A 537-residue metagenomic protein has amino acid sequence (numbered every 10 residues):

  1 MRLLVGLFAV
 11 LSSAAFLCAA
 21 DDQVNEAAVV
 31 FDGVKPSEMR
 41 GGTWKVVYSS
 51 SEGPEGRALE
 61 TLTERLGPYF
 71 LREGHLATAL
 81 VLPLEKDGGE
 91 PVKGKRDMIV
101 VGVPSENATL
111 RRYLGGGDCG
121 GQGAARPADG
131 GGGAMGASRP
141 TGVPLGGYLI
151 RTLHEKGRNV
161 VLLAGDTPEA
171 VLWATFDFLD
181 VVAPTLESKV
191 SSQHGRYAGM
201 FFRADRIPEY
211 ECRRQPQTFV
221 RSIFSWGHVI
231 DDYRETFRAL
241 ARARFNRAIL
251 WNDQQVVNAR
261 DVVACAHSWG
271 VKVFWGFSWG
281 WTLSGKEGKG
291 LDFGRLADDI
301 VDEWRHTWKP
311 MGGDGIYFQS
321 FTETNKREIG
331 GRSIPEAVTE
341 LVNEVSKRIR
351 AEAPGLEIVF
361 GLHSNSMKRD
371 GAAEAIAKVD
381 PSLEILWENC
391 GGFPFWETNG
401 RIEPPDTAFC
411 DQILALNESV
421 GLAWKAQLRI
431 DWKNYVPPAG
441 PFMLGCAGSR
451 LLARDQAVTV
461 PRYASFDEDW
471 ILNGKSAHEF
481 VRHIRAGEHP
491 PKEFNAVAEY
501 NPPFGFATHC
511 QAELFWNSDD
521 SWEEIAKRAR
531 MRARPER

Functional and structural regions predicted by a protein language model:
V5-A15: Bacterial N-terminal signal peptides
S13-Q23, G131: Bacterial Sec-dependent signal peptides at the C-terminal "C-region" and cleavage site
A19-G120, G136, P140-R151, R203-E211: Acidic, contiguous N-terminal accessory segments
K45-G56, V161-G165, S222-G227, G331-I334: Second-shell loop/turn segments in exported
P140-D314, R350, P354, K425: Feature activates predominantly on carbohydrate-active enzymes
P140-T141, P184, E209-C212, N258 (+4 more regions): Substrate-binding groove of N-acetylhexosamine-processing glycoside hydrolases
W279-L283, G312-V338: Active-site-proximal loop/short-helix segments that contain or immediately flank catalytic acid/base residue(s)
